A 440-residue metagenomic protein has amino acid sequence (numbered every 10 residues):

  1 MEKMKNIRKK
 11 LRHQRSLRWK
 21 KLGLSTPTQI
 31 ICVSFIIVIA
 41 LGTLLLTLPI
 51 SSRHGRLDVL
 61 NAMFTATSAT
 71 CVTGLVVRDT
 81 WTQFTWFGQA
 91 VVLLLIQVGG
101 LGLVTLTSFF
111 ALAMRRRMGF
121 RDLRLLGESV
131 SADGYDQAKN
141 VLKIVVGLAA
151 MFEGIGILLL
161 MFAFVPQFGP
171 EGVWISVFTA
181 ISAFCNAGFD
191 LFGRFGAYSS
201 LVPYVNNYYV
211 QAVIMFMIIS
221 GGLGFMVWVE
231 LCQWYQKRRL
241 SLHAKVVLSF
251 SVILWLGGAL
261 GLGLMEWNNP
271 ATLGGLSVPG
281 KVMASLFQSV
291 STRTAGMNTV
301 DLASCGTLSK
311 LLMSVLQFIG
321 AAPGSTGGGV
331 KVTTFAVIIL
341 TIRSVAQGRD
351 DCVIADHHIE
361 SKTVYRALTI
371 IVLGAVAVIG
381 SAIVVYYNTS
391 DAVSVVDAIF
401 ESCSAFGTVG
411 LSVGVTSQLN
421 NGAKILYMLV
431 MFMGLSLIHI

Functional and structural regions predicted by a protein language model:
M1-H439: Membrane-proximal intracellular helices of multi-pass ion channels
